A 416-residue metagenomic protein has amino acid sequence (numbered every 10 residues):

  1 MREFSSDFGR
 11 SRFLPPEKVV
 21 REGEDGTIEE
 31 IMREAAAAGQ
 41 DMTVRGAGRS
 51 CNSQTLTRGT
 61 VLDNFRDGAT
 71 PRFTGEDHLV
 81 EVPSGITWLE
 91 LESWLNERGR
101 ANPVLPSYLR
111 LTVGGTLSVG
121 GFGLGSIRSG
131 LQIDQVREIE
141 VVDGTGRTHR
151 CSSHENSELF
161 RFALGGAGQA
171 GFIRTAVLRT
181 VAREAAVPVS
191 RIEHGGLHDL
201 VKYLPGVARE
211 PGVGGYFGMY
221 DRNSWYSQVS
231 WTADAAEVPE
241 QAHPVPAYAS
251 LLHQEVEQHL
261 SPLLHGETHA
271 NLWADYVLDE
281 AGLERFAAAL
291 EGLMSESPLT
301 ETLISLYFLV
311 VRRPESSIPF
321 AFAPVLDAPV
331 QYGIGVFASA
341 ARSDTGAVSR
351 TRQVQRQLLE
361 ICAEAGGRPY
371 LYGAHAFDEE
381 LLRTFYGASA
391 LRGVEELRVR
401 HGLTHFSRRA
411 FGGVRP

Functional and structural regions predicted by a protein language model:
R10-P106, G120-G125: Glycine-rich N-terminal segment of FAD-binding domains in flavoprotein oxidoreductases, spanning the beta-loop-helix
S84, L283-E284, A340-Q353, L359-A363 (+1 more regions): Extended C-terminal subregions enriched in glycine
G99-S107, R147-C151, G212-G215, R368: Short secondary-structure capping/junction motifs at helix and strand boundaries
S118, R137-L293, S297-T302: C-terminal substrate-binding/cap subdomain adjacent to the FAD-binding core in PCMH-type and related FAD-linked
G214-Y220, N271, L299-F320, R368-H375: A short glycine-rich, hydrophobically flanked beta-strand micro-motif that places a catalytic Asp/Glu for divalent metal
Q228-A233, L264, R313-A328, E379-L391: Short glycine/threonine-rich loop-to-helix capping motif typified by GTGT followed within a few residues by an Asp-Pro
H259-P262, L272, R356, I361-P416: Activity-critical C-terminal alpha-helical subdomain
A281, A287-R342: C-terminal structural cap/anchor segments
